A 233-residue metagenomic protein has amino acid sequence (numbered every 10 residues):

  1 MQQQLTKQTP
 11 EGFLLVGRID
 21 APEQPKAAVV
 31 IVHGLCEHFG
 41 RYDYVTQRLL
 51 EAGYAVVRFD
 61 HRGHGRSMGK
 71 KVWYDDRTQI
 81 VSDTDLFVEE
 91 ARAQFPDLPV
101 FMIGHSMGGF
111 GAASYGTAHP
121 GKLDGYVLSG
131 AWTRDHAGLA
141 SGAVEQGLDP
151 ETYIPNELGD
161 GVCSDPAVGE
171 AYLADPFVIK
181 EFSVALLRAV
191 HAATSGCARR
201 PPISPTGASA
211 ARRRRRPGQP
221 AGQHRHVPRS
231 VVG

Functional and structural regions predicted by a protein language model:
M1-A21: N-terminal cap/lid segment of alpha/beta-hydrolase-fold proteins
K26, G34-E37: Active-site glycine-rich loops that stabilize anionic/oxyanionic intermediates across multiple enzyme folds
C36-F39, G65-F95: Catalytic nucleophile-loop/oxyanion-hole region of alpha/beta-hydrolase and closely related hydrolase-like folds
T46-G69: Conserved alpha/beta-hydrolase
F95-H105: Alpha/beta-hydrolase fold nucleophile elbow
I103-S183: Alpha/beta-hydrolase-fold enzymes
S204, S209-R212: Short beta-strand/loop motif that positions the catalytic acidic residue of the alpha/beta-hydrolase fold
P217-Q223: Conserved alpha/beta-hydrolase "acid-adjacent" motif
